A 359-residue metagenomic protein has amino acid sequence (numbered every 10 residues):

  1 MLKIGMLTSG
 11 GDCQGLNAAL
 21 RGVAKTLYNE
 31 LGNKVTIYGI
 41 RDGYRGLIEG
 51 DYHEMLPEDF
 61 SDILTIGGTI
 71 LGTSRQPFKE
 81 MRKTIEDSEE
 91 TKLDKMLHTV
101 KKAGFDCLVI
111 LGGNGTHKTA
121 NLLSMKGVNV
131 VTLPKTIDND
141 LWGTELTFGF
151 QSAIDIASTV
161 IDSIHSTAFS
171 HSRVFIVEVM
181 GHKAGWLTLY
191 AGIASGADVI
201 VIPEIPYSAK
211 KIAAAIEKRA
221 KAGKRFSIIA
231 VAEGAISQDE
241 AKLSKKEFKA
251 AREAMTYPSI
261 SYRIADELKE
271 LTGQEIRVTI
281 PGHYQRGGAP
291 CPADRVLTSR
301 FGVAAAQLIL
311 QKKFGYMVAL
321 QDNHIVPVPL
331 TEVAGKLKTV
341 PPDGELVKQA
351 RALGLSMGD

Functional and structural regions predicted by a protein language model:
M1-T8, A19-G104, G115, S237-K242 (+6 more regions): A cross-family phosphate/adenosyl-ligand binding-site feature
L7-T8, G39-R41, G72, I110-G112 (+7 more regions): Short beta-strand segments
D12-V23, L47-I48, L93-D94, F105-N121 (+6 more regions): Short glycine/serine/threonine-rich phosphate/pyrophosphate-binding segments that cradle anionic phosphate groups
R21-E30, E54-D59, L122-T132, F148-S152 (+1 more regions): A glycine- and small-aliphatic-rich helix-loop capping segment at beta-alpha/alpha-beta transitions that lines
G32, L123-G149, V201-S208: Short, acidic/small-residue loops that bind anionic groups at enzyme active sites
T99, I110-G112, K118-L122, F150-H171 (+1 more regions): Accessory alpha-helical/coil subdomains and C-terminal extensions that flank or cap enzyme catalytic cores
G143-I154, G288-R295: Short beta-strand elements at the ligand-binding edges of bilobed clamshell
